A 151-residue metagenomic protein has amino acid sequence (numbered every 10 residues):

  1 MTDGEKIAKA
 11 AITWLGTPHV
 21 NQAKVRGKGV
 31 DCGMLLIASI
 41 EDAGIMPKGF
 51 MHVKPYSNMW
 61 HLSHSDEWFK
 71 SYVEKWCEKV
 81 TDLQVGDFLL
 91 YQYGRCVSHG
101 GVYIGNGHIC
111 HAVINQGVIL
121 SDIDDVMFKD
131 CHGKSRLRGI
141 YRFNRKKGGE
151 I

Functional and structural regions predicted by a protein language model:
M1-V80, V85, Q92-G94, S98-H99 (+2 more regions): N-terminal capping segments
V85-F88, H108: Structural motif
V102-I123: Catalytic Cys-His active-site segments of thiol-dependent hydrolases/isopeptidases
